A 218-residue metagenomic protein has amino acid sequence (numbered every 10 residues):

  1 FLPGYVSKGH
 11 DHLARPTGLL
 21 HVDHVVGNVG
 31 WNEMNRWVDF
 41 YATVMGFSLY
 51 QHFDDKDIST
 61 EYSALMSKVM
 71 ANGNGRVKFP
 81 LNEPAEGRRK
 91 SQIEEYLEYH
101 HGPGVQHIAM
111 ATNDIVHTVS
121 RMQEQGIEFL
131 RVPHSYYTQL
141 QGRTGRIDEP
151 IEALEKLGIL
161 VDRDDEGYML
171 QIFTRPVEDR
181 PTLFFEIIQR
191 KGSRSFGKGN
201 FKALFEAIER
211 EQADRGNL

Functional and structural regions predicted by a protein language model:
F1-Y50, E61-L218: Glyoxalase I/VOC metalloenzyme domain signal
D54-S59: Short, solvent-exposed loop/turn elements at beta->coil junctions and helix N-caps that rim active or binding pockets
